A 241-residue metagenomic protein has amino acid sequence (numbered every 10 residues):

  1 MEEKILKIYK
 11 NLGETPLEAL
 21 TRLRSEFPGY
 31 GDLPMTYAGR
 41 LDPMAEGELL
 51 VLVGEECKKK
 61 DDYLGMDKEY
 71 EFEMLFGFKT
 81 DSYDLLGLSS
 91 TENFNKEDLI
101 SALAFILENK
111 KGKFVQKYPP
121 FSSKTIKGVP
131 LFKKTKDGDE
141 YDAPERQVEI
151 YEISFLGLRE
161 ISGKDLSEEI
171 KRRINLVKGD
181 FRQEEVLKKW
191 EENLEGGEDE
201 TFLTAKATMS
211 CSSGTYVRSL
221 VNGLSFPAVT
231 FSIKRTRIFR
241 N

Functional and structural regions predicted by a protein language model:
M1-N241: Catalytic/RNA-binding core of pseudouridine synthases
